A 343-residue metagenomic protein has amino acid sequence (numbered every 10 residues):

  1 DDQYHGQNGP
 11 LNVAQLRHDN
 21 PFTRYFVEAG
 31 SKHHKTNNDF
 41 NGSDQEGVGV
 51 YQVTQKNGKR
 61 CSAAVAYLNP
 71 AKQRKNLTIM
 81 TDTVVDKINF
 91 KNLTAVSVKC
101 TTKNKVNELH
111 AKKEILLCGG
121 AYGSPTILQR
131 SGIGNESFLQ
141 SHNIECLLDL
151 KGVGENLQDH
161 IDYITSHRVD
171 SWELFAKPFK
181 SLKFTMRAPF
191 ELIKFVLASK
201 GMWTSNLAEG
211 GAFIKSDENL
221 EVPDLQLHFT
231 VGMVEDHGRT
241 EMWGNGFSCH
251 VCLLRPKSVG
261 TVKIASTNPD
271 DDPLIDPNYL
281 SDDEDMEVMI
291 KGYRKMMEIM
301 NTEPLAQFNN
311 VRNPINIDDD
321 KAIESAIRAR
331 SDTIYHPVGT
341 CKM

Functional and structural regions predicted by a protein language model:
D1-A95, I164-A188: Conserved redox-cofactor binding core of oxidoreductases
D1-G42, G49-Y51, F190-M343: FAD-dependent oxidoreductase catalytic-site/capping-region signature
F22, F26, A63-Y67, G123 (+3 more regions): Stable alpha-helical elements in mature extracytoplasmic
S31, N69-Q73, Q129, Q140 (+2 more regions): Alpha-helix boundary recognition
A66, T83, K113-E114, C341: Structural detector for helix-capping/boundary residues
N69-Q73, E108, M343: A short acidic-Thr-Gly-centered motif at the start of a beta-strand
I88-M202, T267: Glycine-rich loop(s) and the adjacent beta-strand/alpha-helix scaffold that form part
